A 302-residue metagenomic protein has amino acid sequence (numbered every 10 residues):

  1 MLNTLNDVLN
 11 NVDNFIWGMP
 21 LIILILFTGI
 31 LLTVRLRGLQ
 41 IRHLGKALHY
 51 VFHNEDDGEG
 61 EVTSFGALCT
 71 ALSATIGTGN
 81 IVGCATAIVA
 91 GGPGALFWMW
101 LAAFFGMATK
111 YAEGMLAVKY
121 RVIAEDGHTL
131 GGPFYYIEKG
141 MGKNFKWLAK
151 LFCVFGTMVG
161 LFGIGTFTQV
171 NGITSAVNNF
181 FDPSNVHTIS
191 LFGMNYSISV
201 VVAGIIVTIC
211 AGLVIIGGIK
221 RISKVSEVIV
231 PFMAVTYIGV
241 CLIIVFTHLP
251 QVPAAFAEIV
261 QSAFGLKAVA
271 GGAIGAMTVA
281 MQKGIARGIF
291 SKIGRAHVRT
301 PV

Functional and structural regions predicted by a protein language model:
M1-T78, I88-A95, G106, F246: N-terminal alpha-helical transmembrane segments of multi-pass membrane transport and channel/translocase proteins
W17-L21, N54-T63, P93-G94, G142-K150 (+3 more regions): Membrane-interfacial loop-to-helix junctions in multi-pass transporters
I22-F27, T63-A71, K143-L161, A203-I206 (+2 more regions): Select transmembrane alpha-helical segments in multipass membrane proteins
L24-L31, L36-L48, V170-V177, S199-T247 (+1 more regions): Membrane-interface loop-to-helix entry segments
T28, L32-T33, S73, A102-G127 (+3 more regions): Helix-loop-helix module between adjacent transmembrane segments
K46-D57, V122-G140, E258-F264, A276 (+1 more regions): Juxtamembrane inter-helical linkers in multi-pass membrane proteins
T129, P133, L161-I164, Q169 (+3 more regions): Loop-to-helix junctions at membrane interfaces in multi-pass transport proteins
K292-V302: Residue-level detector of conserved catalytic or cofactor/ligand-binding positions in enzyme active sites
